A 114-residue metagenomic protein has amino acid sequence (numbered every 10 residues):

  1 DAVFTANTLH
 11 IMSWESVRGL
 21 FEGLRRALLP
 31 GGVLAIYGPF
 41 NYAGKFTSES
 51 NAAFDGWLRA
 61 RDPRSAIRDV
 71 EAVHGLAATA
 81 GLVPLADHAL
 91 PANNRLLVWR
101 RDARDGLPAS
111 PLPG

Functional and structural regions predicted by a protein language model:
D1-R18: A short SAM/SAH-binding and catalytic strip from SAM-dependent methyltransferases
I11, N41-A43, R64: Short histidine/acidic/glycine/proline-rich micro-motifs that form metal- and phosphate-coordinating active-site loops
R18-P30: A short glycine-rich, Lys/Arg-flanked "PGG" loop and its adjoining helix->strand segment in the class I
G31-A43: Conserved beta-strand signature within the Rossmann-like core of class I S-adenosyl-L-methionine
N41-E49, T79: S-adenosylmethionine
T47-E71: Conserved Class I S-adenosyl-L-methionine
G81-G114: Core SAM-dependent methyltransferase catalytic element
